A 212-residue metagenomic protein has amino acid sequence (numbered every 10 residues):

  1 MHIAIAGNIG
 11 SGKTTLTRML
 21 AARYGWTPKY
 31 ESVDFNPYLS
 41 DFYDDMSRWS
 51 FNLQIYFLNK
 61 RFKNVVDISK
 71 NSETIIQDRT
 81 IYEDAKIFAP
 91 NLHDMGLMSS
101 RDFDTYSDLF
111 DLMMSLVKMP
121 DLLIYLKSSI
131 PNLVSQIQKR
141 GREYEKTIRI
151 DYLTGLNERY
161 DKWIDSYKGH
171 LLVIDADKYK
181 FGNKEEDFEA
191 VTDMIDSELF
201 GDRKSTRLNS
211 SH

Functional and structural regions predicted by a protein language model:
I5: Hydrophobic anchor at the beta1->P-loop junction of P-loop NTPases
N8: P-loop (Walker A) phosphate-binding loop of NTP-binding proteins
K13: Conserved lysine of the Walker
L16-T17: Post-Walker A alpha-helix
A22-K60: Conserved substrate/cofactor phosphate-moiety recognition/catalytic segment in nucleotide-dependent phosphotransferases
R61-R101: A basic- and aromatic-enriched beta-loop-alpha substructure that forms the phosphate/nucleotide- and DNA/RNA-contacting
K86-R159: A glycine- and Lys/Arg-enriched "phosphate-lid" helix/loop adjacent to the NTP-binding pocket of small-molecule kinases
T206-S210: Conserved small/polar residues in nucleotide/adenosyl-binding loops
